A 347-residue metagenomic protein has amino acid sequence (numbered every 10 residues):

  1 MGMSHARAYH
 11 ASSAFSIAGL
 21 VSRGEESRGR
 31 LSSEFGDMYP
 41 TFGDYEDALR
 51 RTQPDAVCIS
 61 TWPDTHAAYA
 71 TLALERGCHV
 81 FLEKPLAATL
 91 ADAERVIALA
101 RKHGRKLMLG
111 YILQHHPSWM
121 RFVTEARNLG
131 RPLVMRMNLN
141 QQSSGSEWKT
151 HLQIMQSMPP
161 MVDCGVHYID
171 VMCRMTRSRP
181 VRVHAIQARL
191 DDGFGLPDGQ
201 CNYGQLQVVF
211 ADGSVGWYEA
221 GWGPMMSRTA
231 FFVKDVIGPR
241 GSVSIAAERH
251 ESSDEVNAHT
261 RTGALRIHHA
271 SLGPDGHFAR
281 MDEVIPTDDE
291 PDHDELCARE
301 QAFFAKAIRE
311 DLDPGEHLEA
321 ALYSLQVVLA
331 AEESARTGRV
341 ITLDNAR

Functional and structural regions predicted by a protein language model:
M1-G36: N-terminal Rossmann-like dinucleotide-binding module
H5, D37-L99, L296: Beta-loop-alpha module in the N-terminal Rossmann-like domain of NAD(P)-dependent dehydrogenases, especially those
R23, D289-A302: Active-site loop of classical SDR/Rossmann-like NAD(P)-dependent oxidoreductases, centered on the catalytic Tyr-X3-Lys
A56-I59, E255-A258, E290-P291, F303-R347: C-terminal helix-rich "cap/oligomerization" subdomain common to oxidoreductases
I59, L82, L107-L109, I245: Hydrophobic residues in well-ordered beta-strands that form the structural core
R95-I112, G130-M137: Rossmann-fold dehydrogenase core element
L113-D198, G204, G338: Predominantly a Rossmann-like dinucleotide-binding segment in NAD(P)-dependent oxidoreductases
D170-N257, A298-E310, R347: Contiguous beta-strand/loop segments that form the cofactor/metal-binding neighborhood of enzyme cores
